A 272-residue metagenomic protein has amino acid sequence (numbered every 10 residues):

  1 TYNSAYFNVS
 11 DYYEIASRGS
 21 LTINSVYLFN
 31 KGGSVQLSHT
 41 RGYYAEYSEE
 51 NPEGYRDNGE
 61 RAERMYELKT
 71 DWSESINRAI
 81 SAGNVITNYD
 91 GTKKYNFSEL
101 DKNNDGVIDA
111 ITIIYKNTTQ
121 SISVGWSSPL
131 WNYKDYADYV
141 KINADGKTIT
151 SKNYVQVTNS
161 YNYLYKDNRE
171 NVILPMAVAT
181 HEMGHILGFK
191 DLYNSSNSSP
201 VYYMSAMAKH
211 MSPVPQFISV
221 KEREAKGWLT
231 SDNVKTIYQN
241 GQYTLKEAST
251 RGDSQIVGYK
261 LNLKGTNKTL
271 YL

Functional and structural regions predicted by a protein language model:
A5-K147: Active-site-proximal segments of metallohydrolase catalytic domains
K116-L272: Extracellular hydrolytic enzyme modules, especially secreted metalloproteases of the metzincin/thermolysin-like class
